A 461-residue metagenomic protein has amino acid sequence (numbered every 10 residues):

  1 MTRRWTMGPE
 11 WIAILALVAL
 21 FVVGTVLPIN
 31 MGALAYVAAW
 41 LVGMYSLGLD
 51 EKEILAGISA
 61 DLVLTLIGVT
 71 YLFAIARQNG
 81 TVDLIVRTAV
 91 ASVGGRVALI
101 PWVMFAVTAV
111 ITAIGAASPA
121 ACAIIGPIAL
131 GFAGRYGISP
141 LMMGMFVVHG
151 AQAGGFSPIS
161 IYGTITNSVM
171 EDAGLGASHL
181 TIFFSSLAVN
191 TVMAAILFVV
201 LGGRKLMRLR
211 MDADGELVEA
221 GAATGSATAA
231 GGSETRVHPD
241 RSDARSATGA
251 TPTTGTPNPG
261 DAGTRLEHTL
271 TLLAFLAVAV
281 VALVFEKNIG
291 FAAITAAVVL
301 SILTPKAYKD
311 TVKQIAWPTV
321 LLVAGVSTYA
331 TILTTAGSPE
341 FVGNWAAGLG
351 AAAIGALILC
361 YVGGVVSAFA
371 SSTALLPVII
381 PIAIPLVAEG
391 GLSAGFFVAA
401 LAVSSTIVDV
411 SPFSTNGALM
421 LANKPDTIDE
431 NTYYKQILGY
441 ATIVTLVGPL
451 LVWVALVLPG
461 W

Functional and structural regions predicted by a protein language model:
M1-T65, F73, V199-T334, S338 (+1 more regions): Hydrophobic transmembrane alpha-helices of multi-pass small-molecule transporters
R4-A13, S59-Y71, P119-C122, T166 (+5 more regions): Structural signature of hydrophobic alpha-helical transmembrane segments
E10-L15, A33-Y36, A98-A106, A120-I124 (+10 more regions): Hydrophobic alpha-helical transmembrane segments
L20-I29, V107-A117, V148-F156, V281-F285 (+2 more regions): Transmembrane alpha-helix interface/packing and boundary motifs in multi-pass membrane proteins, characterized by
G32-A33, A116-A129, M143, S157-G163 (+3 more regions): Transmembrane helix boundary and interhelical junction motifs in multipass membrane proteins
L49-R135, V312-E389, F397: Membrane-embedded alpha-helical segments and adjacent helix-loop junctions characteristic of multi-pass solute
F132-A220, A418-A455: Membrane-core helix-loop-helix motifs of multi-pass transport proteins
S178-A195, I354-L357, V365-I380, I384-W461: C-terminal transmembrane helix pair
